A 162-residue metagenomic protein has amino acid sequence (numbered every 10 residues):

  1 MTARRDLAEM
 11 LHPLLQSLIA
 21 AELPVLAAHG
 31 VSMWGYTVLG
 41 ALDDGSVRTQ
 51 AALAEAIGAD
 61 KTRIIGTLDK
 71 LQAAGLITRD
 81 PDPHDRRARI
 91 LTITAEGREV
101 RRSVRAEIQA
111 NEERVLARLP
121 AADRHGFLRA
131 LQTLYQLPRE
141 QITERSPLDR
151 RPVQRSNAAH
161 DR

Functional and structural regions predicted by a protein language model:
M1, A122-R162: C-terminal regulatory/oligomerization modules of transcriptional regulators
M1-H29, S156-R162: N-terminal leader segment of winged-helix/HTH proteins
L11, L39-L42, L131: Hydrophobic structural patches
Q16-R63, A74, T143-L148: N-terminal helix-turn-helix DNA-binding core of bacterial DNA-binding proteins
I19, V47, A51, D69-Q132 (+1 more regions): Charged, amphipathic alpha-helical coiled-coil/dimerization segments
G66: Conserved alpha-helix in the HATPase_c
